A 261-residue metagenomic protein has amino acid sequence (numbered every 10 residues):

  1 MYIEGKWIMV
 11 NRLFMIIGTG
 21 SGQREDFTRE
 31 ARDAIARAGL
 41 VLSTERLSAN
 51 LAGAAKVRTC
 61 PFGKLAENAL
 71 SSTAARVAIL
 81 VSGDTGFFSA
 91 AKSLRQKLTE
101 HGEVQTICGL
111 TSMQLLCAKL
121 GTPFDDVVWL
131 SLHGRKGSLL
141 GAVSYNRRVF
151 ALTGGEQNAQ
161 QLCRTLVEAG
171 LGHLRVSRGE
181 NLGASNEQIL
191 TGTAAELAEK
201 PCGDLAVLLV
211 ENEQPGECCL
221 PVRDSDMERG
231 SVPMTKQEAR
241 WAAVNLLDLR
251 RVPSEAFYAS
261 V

Functional and structural regions predicted by a protein language model:
Y2-L115, Y258: Class I S-adenosyl-L-methionine
G5, V10-G18, C60, R76-V77 (+1 more regions): A contiguous loop/helix-start segment that scaffolds small-molecule binding in enzyme catalytic cores
M9-N11, D33-A34, S72, L98-T99 (+5 more regions): Solvent-exposed alpha-helices and their adjacent loops that cap or buttress functional pockets in soluble metabolic
T19-D26, S131-G134, Q237: Short gly/ser/thr-rich secondary-structure transition/capping motifs
S48-N50, T111-L115, K136-G137, N158 (+1 more regions): Short gly/pro/ser/thr-enriched loop/turn and capping motifs at secondary-structure boundaries
S112-R147, G154: Short, glycine-/small-residue-rich phosphate/pyrophosphate-handling segment
Q237-V252: Conserved alpha-helix/loop element of class I SAM-dependent methyltransferases that forms part of the SAM/SAH-binding
V252-V261: Conserved class I S-adenosyl-L-methionine
